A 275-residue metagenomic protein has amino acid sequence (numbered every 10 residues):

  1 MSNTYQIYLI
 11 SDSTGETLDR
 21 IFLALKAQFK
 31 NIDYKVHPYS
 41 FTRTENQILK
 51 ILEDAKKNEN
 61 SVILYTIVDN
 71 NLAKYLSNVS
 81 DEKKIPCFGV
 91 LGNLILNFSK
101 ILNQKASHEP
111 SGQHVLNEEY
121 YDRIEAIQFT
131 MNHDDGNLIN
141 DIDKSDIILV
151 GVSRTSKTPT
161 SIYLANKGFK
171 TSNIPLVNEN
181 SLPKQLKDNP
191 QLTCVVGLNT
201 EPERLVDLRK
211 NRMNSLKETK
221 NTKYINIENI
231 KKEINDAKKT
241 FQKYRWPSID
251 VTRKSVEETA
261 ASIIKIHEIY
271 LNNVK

Functional and structural regions predicted by a protein language model:
M1-I21, L25: N-terminal accessory targeting/assembly segments
V36-E45, L176-N178, R253: Short beta->alpha junction loops
P38-K57, V62-I67: Metallocofactor- and cofactor-centric catalytic cores in central/energy metabolism, strongly enriched
D81-D122, I227-K232, K238-K239: Ser/Thr/Gly-rich flexible loops in soluble cytosolic domains mediating phosphotransfer, phosphorylation
I124-K170: Internal active-site segments that recognize and position negatively charged phosphoryl groups and nucleotide moieties
T130-N137, E218-T259: Small-molecule kinase domains that catalyze NTP-dependent phosphoryl transfer to phosphate-bearing small molecules
T171-L182: Short beta-strand-centered segment that lines the nucleotide-binding/catalytic pocket of NTP-utilizing
C194-K232: A glycine- and Lys/Arg-enriched "phosphate-lid" helix/loop adjacent to the NTP-binding pocket of small-molecule kinases
